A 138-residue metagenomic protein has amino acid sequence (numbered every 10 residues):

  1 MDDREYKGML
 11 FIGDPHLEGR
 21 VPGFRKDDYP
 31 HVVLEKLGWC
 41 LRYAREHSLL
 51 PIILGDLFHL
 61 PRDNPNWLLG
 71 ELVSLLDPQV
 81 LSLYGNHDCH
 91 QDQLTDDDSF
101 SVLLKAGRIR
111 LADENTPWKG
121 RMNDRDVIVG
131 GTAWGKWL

Functional and structural regions predicted by a protein language model:
M1-R4, G19: N-terminal donor/sugar-recognition subdomains of glycan-related enzymes, prototypically the membrane-proximal stem
R4-L10: Extreme N-terminal starter segment of soluble prokaryotic enzymes
K7, P15, P22-G120: Core catalytic region of metal-dependent phosphoesterases/phosphodiesterases, especially metallo-beta-lactamase-like
L10, H16, I128: Short hydrophobic-acidic sequence motifs that mark active-site Asp/Glu residues
I12, A112, T132: Hydrophobic residues at beta-strand termini and immediately following loops that shape nucleotide-binding pockets
H16-E18, G135: Active-site/binding-pocket entry motifs
M122-L138: Binuclear metal-dependent hydrolase catalytic cores centered on His/Asp/Glu-rich metal-binding motifs
